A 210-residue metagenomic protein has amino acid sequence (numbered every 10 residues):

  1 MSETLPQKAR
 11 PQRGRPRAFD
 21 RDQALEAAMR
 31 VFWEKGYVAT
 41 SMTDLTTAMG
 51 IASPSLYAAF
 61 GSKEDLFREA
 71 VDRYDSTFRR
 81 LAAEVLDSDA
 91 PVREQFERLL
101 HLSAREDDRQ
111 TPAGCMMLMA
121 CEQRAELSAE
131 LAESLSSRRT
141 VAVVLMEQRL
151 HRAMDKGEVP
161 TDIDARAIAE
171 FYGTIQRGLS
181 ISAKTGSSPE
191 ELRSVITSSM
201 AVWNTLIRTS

Functional and structural regions predicted by a protein language model:
M1-F19, T209-S210: N-terminal intrinsically disordered/low-complexity leader segments
S2, Q23, A27-D65, E69: Helix-turn-helix
T4-L5, A113, L118, I163-S182 (+1 more regions): Hydrophobic alpha-helical segments that form the core of small-molecule binding pockets and/or dimer interfaces
E69, A83-A113, A165-Y172: Hydrophobic alpha-helical connector segments
D72-F78: Short, basic, alpha-helical segments at the C-terminal edge of helix-turn-helix-like DNA-binding modules
R79, E97, A129-D155, A167 (+1 more regions): Amphipathic alpha-helical packing segments from all-alpha helical-bundle domains
E94-Q95, R109-E133: Amphipathic alpha-helical segments used for helix-helix packing
E106-D107, R152, Y172-E190, V202-S210: Amphipathic C-terminal alpha-helical segment
